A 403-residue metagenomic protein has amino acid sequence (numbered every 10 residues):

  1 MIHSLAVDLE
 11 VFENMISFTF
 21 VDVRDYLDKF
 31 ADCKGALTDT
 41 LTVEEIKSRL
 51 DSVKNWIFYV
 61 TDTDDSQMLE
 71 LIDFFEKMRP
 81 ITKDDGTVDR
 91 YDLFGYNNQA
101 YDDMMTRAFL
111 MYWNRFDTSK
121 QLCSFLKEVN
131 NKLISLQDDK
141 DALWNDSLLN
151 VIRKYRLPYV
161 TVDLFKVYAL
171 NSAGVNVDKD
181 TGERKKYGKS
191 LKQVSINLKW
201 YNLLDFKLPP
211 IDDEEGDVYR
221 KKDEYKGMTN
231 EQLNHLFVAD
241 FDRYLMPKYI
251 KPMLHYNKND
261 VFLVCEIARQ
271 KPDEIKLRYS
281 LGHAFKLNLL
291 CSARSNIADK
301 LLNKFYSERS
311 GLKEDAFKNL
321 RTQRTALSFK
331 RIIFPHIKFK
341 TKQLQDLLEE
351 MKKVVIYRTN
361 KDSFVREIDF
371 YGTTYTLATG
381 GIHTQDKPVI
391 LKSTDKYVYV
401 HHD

Functional and structural regions predicted by a protein language model:
M1-T40: Entry/capping segment at the start of metal-dependent catalytic domains with acidic active-site entry clusters
I2-E10, D163, Y399-D403: Two-metal-ion RNase H-like nuclease active-site motif
H3-L5, Y91-D92, P158, V398: The start of beta-strands in P-loop NTPase/AAA+ ATPase cores
E13-N14, D102, T384-Q385: Flexible loop/turn segments at secondary-structure boundaries
T19, M104-F109, Q193, N197 (+2 more regions): Residue-level signal for well-ordered alpha-helical scaffold segments within enzymatic catalytic domains
C33-Q193: Conserved DEDDh/DEDDy metal-dependent 3′-5′ exonuclease domain
K179-K186, N197-L204, I211-H402: Conserved "right-hand" nucleotidyltransferase catalytic core of DNA-directed polymerases
